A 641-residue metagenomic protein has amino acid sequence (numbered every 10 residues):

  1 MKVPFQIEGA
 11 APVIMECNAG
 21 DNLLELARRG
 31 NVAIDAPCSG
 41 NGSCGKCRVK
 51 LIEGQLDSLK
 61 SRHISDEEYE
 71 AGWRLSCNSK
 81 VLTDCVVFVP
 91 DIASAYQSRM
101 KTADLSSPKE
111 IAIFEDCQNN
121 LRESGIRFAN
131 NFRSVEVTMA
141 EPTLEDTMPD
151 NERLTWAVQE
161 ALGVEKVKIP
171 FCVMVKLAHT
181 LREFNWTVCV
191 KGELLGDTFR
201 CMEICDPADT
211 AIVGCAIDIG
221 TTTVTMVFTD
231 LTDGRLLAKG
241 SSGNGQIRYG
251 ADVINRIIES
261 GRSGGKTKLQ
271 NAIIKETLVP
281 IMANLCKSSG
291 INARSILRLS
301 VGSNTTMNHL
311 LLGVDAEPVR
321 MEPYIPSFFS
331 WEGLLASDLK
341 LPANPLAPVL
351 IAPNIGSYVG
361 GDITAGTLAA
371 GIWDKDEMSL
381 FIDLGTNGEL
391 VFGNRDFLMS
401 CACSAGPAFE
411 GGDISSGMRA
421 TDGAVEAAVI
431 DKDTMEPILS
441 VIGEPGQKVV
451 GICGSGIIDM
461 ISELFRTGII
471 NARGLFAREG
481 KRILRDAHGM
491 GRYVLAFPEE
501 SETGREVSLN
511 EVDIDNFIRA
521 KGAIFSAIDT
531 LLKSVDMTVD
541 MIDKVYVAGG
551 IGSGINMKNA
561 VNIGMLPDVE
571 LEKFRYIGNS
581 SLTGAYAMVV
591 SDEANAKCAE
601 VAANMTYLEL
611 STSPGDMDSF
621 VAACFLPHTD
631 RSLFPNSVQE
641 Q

Functional and structural regions predicted by a protein language model:
V3, E68-E70, L75-A216, T221 (+9 more regions): Nucleotide/phosphate-binding catalytic cleft detector across ATP-hydrolyzing and phosphate-transferring enzymes
L26-D35, K46-Y96: Iron-sulfur (Fe-S) cluster-binding segments and ferredoxin-like electron-carrier domains, especially [2Fe-2S]
I217-T221, M226-I254, P318-W331, A365-L368 (+2 more regions): Glycine-rich phosphate-binding loop of actin/hexokinase-like ATP-binding domains
G245-S288, D413, A424-V429, N516 (+1 more regions): N-terminal phosphate-binding loop and adjacent alpha-helix
N304-P318, G489, M537, G549-D568 (+2 more regions): Short glycine/threonine-rich loop-to-helix capping motif typified by GTGT followed within a few residues by an Asp-Pro
P342, P353-A369, I518-G522, F574-S611: Glycine-rich phosphate-binding/hydrolytic loop that grips phosphoryl groups
N394-M399, D413, K533, M537-V601: Catalytic phosphate/nucleotide-handling subdomain of diverse soluble enzymes
F465-V535: A contiguous, well-structured pocket-lining segment that forms one wall/lid of small-molecule binding clefts in soluble
